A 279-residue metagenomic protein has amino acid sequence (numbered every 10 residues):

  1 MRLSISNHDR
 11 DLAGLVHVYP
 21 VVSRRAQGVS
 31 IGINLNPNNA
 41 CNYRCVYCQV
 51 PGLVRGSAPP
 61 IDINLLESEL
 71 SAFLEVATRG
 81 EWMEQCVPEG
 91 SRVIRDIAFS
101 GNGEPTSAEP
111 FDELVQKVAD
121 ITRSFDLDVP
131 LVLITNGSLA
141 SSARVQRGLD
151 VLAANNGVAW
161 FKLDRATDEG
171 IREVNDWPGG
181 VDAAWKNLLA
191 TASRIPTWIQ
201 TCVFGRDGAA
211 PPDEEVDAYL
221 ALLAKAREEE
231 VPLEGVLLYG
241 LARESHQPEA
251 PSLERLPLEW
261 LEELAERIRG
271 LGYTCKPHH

Functional and structural regions predicted by a protein language model:
M1-A26, G208-H279: Auxiliary Fe-S-binding modules of radical SAM enzymes
M1-N38, R44-V46, G52-L65, A72-V93: N-terminal [4Fe-4S]-dependent radical SAM core
S30, D96, P196: Beta-strand-rich binding-surface signature of beta-sandwich/beta-barrel folds used to engage anionic ligands
V50-N155: Conserved Radical SAM active-site core
L70-F73, V118, T191, L264 (+1 more regions): Hydrophobic alpha-helical packing residues
T106-P251: Conserved AdoMet/S-adenosylmethionine-binding subsite of the radical SAM
